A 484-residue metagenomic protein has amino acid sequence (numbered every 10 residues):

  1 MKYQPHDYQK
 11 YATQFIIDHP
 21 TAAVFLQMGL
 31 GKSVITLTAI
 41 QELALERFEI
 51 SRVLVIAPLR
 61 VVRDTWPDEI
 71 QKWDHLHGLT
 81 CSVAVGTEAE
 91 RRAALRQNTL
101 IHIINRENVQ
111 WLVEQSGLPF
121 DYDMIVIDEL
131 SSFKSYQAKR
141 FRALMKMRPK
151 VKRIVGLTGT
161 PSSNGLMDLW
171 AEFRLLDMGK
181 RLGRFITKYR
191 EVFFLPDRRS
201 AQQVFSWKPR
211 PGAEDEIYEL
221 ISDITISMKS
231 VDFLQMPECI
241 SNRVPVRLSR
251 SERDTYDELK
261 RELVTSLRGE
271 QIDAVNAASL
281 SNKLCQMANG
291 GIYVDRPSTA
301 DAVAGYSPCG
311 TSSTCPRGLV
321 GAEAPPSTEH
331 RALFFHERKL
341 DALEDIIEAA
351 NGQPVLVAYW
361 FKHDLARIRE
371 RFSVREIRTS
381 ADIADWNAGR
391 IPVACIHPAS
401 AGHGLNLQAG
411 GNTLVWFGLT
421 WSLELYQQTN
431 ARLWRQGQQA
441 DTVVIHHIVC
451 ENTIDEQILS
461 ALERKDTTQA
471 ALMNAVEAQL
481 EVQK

Functional and structural regions predicted by a protein language model:
M1, D18, G31, I35-L45 (+4 more regions): Conserved Helicase C-terminal RecA-like lobe
M1-F25: Conserved pre-motif I regulatory segment
R52, G78, Q97, M124 (+3 more regions): Conserved P-loop NTPase motor "coupling/switch" region that bridges the ATPase
V62-G86, G179: Conserved helix-turn-beta segment of the N-terminal RecA-like "Helicase ATP-binding" lobe in SF1/SF2 helicases
E88-H102, R106-D121: Conserved helix/coil segment N-terminal to the catalytic DExD/H
Q110-Q115, N164-L166, Y359, H363-R367 (+2 more regions): SF2 helicase motor core recognition
D128-E129: Walker B catalytic acidic pair
W421-N430, W434-K484: A conserved SF2-helicase RecA2
